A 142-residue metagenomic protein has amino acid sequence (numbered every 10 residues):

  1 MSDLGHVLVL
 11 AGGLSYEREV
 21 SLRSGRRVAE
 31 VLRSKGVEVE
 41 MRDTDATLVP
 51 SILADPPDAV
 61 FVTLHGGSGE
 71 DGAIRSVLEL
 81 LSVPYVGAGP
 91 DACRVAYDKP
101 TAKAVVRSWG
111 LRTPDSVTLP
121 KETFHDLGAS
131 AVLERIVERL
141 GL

Functional and structural regions predicted by a protein language model:
M1-A11, I52-A54, V95-L142: Active-site nucleotide/adenylate-binding loops and adjacent lid/helix of ATP-dependent enzymes
L4, L14-R26: Glycine- and acidic-residue-enriched helix-capping/strand-helix junction motifs
V7, A29, V37-E40, Y85 (+1 more regions): Hydrophobic anchor at the start of a short beta-strand that flanks the dinucleotide cofactor-binding loop
V9-L14, P56-Y97, R112-T123: A short, GP-enriched loop/loop-strand-helix hinge that lies immediately N-terminal to, or at the N-terminal rim
L32-R33, L78, V106: Hydrophobic alpha-helical packing residues
K35, L81, W109: Conserved dinucleotide-binding and phosphotransfer motif residues
K35-P56, S68-G69: Glycine-rich, highly charged phosphate/nucleotide-binding loops
